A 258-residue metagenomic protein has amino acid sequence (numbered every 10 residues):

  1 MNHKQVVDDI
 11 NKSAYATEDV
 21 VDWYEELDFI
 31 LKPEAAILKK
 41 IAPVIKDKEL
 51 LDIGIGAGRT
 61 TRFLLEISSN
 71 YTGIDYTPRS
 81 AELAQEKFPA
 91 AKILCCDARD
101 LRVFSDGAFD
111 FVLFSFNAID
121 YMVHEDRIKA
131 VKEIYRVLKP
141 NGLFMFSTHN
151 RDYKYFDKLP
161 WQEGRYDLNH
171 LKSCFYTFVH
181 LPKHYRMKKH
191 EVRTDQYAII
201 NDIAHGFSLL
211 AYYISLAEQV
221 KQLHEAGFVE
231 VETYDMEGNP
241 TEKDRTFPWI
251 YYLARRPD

Functional and structural regions predicted by a protein language model:
M1-I45, F63: Conserved class I S-adenosyl-L-methionine
D47-G54: Conserved class I S-adenosyl-L-methionine
A57-D100: Class I SAM-dependent methyltransferase SAM/SAH-binding core
R99-V112: A short acidic, Gly/Pro-enriched loop at the edge of an enzyme's catalytic core that lines a small-molecule cofactor
I128-P140: A short glycine-rich, Lys/Arg-flanked "PGG" loop and its adjoining helix->strand segment in the class I
S147, R151-Q222: SAM-dependent methyltransferase
F228, T241-D258: Core SAM-dependent methyltransferase catalytic element
V229-G238: Conserved S-adenosyl-L-methionine
